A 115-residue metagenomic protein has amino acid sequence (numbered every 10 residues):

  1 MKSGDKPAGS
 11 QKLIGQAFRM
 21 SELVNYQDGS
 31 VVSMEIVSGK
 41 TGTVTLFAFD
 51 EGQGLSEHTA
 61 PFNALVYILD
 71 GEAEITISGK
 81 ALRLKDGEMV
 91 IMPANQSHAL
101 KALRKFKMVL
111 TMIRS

Functional and structural regions predicted by a protein language model:
M1-T41, T76: A short, N-terminal "cap"/entry segment at the start of jelly-roll beta-barrel domains of the cupin/DSBH fold
S30, T43-A60: Conserved short histidine dyad/triad with adjacent acidic residue
T43, E72-E74, A81, S97 (+1 more regions): Structural motif
F62-E74, S78: Glycine- and acidic-residue-biased ligand/ion/polar-headgroup-sensing regions
L69-D70, K85-D86, R104: A cytosolic small-molecule/anion-sensing beta-strand core signal
G79-A94: Short acidic-glycine-tyrosine-enriched beta hairpin
A94-S115: Ligand-binding loop in jelly-roll beta-barrel domains
